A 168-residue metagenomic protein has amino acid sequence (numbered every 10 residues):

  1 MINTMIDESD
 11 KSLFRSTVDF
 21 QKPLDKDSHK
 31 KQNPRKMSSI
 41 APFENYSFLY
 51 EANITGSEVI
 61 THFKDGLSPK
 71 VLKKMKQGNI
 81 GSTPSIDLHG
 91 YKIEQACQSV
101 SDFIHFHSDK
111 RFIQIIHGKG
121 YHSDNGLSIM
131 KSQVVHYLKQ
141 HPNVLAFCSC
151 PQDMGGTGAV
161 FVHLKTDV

Functional and structural regions predicted by a protein language model:
M1-F112, I116-V168: Long, charged, low-complexity intrinsically disordered regions
